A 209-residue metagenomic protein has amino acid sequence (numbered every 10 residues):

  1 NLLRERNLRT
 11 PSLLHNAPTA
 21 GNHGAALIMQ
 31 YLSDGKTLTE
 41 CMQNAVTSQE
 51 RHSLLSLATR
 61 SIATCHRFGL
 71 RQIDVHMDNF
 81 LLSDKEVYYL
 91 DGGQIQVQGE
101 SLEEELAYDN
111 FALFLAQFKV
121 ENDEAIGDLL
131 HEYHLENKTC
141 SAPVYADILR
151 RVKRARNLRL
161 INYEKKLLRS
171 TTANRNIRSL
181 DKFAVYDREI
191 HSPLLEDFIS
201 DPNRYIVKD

Functional and structural regions predicted by a protein language model:
N1-L38, L57-F68, Q72, R151-R154 (+1 more regions): Conserved ATP-binding subdomain of kinase catalytic cores across diverse folds
A26-Y31, E86-G92: A short beta-strand motif that forms the metal-chelation/ATP-contact edge of phosphoryl-transfer active sites
S33, M77, Q94: Short, glycine/acidic-enriched loop or turn micro-motifs at the edges of active sites
T37-T47: AlphaC helix of the protein kinase catalytic domain
R51-L55: Short alpha-helical scaffold element within the canonical Hanks-type protein kinase domain
V75-L82: Hydrophobic residue at the +6 position relative to the catalytic HRD Asp in the kinase catalytic loop
Y88-K153, N157: C-lobe/activation-segment region of protein kinase-like
N157, N162-K166: Intrinsically disordered, low-complexity segments enriched in glycine and mixed charged residues
